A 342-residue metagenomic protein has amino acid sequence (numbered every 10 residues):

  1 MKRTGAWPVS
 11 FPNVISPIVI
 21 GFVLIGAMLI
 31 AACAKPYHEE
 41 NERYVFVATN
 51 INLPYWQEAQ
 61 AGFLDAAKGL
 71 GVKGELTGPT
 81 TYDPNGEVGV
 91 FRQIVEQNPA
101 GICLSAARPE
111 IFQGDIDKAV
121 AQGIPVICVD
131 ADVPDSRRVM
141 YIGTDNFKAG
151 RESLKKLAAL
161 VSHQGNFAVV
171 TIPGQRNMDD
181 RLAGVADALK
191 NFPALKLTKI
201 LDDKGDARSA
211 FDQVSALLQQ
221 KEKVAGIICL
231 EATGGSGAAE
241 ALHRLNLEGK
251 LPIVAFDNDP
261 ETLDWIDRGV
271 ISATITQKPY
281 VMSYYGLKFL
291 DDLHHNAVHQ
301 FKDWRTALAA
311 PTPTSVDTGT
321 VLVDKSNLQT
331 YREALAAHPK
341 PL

Functional and structural regions predicted by a protein language model:
M1-R43, D117-I124, K340-L342: Short, low-complexity disordered leader/linker segments with a strong preference for bacterial N-terminal type II
C33, N177, A188, Y285 (+1 more regions): Hinge/cleft segment of the Venus flytrap/periplasmic-binding protein
V47-A61, L76-G86, R108, A131 (+6 more regions): Hinge/beta->alpha junction and helix N-cap segments in small-molecule ligand-binding domains
G74, G123-V126, L197: Hydrophobic beta-strand scaffold residues
V95, G101-V120, V185, D203-W265: Hydrophobic alpha-helical
V95, L157-S162, L218, G286 (+1 more regions): Short, hydrophobic alpha-helical segments
E110-K148, A159-L160, N166, D259-D267 (+1 more regions): Flexible loop/hinge segments that line or gate small-molecule binding clefts
E231-A239, D267, Q277-H295: Extracellular/periplasmic ligand-binding modules, especially the Venus flytrap/periplasmic-binding
